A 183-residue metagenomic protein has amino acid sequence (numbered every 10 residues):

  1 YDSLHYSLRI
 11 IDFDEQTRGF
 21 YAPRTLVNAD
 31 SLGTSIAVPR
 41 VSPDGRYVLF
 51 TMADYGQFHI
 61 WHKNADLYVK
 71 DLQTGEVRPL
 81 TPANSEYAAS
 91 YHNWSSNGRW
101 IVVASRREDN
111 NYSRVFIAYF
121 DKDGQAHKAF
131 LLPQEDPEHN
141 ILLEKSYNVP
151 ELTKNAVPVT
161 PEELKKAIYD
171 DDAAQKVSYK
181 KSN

Functional and structural regions predicted by a protein language model:
Y1-N183: Sequence signature of WD/YWTD-type beta-propeller architectures
